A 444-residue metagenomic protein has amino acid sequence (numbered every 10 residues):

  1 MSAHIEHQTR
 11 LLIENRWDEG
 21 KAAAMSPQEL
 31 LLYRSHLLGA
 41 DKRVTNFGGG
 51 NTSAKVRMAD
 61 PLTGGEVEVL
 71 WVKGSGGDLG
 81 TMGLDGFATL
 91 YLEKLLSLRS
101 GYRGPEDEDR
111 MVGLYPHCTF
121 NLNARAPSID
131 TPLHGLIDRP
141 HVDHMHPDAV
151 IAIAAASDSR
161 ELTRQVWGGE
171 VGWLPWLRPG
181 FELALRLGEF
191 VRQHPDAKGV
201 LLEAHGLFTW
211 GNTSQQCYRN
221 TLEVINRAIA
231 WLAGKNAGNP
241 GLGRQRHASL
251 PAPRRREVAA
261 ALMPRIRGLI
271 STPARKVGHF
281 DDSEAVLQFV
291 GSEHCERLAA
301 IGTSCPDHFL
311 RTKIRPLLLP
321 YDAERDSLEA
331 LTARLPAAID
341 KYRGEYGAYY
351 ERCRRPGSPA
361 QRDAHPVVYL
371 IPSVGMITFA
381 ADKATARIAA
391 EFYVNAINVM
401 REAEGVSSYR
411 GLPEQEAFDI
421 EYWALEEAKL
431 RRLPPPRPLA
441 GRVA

Functional and structural regions predicted by a protein language model:
M1-A444: Glycine-rich flexible loops
